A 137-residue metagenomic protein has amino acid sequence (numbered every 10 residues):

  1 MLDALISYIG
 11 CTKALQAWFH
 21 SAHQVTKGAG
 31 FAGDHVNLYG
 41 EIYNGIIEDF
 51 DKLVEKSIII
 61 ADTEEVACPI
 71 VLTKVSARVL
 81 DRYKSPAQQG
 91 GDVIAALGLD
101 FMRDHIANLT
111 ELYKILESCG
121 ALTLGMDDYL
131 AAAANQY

Functional and structural regions predicted by a protein language model:
M1: Positively charged, structured surface patches that bind polyanionic biopolymers
L5, T73-Q136: Acidic/histidine-rich alpha-helical segments that form the ligand environment of transition-metal centers
S7, C11-A14, W18, E41 (+5 more regions): Charged, amphipathic alpha-helical oligomerization/scaffolding segments
L15-E41, D62-E64, L112-L124: Helix-loop segments that flank and shape redox-cofactor active sites
G33-T73: Conserved alpha-helical segments that form or flank metal/cofactor-binding pockets of metalloenzymes
